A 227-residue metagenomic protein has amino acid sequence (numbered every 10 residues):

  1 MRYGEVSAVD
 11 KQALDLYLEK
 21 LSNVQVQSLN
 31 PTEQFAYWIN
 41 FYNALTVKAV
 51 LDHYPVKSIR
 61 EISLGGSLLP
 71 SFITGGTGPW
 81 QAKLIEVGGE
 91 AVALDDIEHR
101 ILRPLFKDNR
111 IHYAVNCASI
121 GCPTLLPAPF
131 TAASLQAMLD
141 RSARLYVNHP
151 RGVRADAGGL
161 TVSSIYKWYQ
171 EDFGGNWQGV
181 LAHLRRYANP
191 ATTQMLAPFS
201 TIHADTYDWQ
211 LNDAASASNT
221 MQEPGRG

Functional and structural regions predicted by a protein language model:
M1-G227: Interaction/scaffold regions that mediate signaling and macromolecular assembly across diverse proteins
